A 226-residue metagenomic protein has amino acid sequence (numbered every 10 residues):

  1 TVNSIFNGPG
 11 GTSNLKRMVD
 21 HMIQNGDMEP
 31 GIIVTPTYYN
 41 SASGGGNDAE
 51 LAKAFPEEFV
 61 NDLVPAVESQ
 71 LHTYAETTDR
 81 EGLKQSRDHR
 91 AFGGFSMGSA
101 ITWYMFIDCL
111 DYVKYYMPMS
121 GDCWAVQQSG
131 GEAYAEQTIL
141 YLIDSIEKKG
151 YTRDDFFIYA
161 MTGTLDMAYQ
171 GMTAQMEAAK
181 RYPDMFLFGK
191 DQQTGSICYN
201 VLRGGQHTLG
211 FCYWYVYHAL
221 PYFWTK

Functional and structural regions predicted by a protein language model:
T1-K226: Non-catalytic cap/lid and distal C-terminal segments of serine-dependent acyl enzymes
